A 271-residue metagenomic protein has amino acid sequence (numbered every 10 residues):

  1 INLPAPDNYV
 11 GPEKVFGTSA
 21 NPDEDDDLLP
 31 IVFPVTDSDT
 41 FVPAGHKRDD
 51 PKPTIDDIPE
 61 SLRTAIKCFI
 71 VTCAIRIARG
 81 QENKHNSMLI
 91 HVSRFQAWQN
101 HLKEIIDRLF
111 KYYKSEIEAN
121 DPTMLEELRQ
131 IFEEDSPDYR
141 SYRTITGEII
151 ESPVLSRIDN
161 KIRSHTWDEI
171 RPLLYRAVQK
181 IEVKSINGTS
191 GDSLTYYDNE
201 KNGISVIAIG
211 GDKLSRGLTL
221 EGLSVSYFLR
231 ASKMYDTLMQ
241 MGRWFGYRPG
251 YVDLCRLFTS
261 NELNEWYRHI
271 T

Functional and structural regions predicted by a protein language model:
I1-D50, R63-K67, S224-Q240: Signature of the SF2 helicase/ATPase Hel1-core->accessory helical subdomain module
I1-N2, K14, I58-A65, F69-R76 (+2 more regions): Conserved catalytic-core segments centered on acid/base and nucleophilic motifs
D39, D50-D57, S61, T72-I207: Conserved C-terminal RecA-like helicase domain
E182-Y267: Conserved RecA-like P-loop NTPase helicase motor core
I270-T271: Phosphate/diphosphate-binding loops
